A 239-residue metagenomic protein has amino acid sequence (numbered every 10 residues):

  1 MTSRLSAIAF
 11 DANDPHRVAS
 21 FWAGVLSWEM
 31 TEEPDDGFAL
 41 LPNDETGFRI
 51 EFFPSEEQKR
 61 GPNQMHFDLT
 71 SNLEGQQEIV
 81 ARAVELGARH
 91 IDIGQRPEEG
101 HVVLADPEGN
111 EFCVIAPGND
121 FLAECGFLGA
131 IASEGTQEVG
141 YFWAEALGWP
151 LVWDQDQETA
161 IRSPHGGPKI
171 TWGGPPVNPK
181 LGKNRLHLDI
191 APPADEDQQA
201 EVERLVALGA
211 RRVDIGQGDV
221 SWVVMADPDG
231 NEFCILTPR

Functional and structural regions predicted by a protein language model:
M1-G47, E51-N63: Hydrophobic, helix-prone linear segments
S3, F10, F48-F52, V84-Q137 (+2 more regions): Vicinal oxygen chelate
L5-A7, P62-H66, G126-L128, K183-H187: Short, solvent-exposed beta-strand edge segments and adjacent coil->beta transition regions
D11, D68-N72, A132-E134, D189-P193: Short hydrophobic/aromatic beta-strand micro-patches that form the beta-sheet surface supporting nucleotide- or nucleic
H16-S20, E74-V80, E138-G140, D195-E201: Short, conserved charged micro-motifs
W22, F67, W143, L188: Terminal peptide-recognition signature
D36-P42, F48-L73, Q77-R82, D92-V103 (+3 more regions): Hydrophobic alpha-helical segments that drive targeting, anchoring, or assembly
